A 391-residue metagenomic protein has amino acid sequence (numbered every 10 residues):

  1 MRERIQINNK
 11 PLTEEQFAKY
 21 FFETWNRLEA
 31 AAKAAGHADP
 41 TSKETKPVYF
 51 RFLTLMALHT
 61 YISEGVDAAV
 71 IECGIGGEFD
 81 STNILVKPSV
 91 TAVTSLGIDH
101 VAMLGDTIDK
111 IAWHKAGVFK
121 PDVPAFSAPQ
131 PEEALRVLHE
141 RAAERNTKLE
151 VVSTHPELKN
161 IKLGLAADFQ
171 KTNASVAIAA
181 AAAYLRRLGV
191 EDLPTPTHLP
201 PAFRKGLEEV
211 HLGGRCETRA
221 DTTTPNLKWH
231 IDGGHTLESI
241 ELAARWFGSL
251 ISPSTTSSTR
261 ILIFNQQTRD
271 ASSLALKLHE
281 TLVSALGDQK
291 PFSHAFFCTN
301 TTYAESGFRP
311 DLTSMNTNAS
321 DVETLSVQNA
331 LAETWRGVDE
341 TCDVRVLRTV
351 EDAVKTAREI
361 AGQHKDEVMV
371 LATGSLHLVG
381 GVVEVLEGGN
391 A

Functional and structural regions predicted by a protein language model:
M1, M56-M103, L135-G164: Extended acidic/charged loop-beta regions that coordinate divalent cations and stabilize anionic phosphate/carboxylate
M1-V86, E132: ATP-dependent carboxylate-amine ligase catalytic core
M56-I62, I178-R187, E384: Short glycine/serine- and small hydrophobic-enriched flexible loop segments
A68-A69, S81-A92, L96-D99, K110 (+1 more regions): Nucleotide phosphate-binding/pyrophosphate-handling subdomain across enzymes that bind or process nucleotide phosphates
S89, A102-A183, G189, E208: Internal gly/pro-rich beta-alpha loop/helix module that stabilizes soluble enzyme cofactors or their anionic handles
P131-E144, K228, H279-V368: C-terminal helical cap/extension that packs against the catalytic core of soluble nucleotide-cofactor enzymes
S375: Active-site-proximal loop/hinge segments that shape catalytic or ion-binding/gating pockets
G380-A391: Active-site-adjacent alpha-helix immediately C-terminal to a catalytic or transition-state-stabilizing loop
